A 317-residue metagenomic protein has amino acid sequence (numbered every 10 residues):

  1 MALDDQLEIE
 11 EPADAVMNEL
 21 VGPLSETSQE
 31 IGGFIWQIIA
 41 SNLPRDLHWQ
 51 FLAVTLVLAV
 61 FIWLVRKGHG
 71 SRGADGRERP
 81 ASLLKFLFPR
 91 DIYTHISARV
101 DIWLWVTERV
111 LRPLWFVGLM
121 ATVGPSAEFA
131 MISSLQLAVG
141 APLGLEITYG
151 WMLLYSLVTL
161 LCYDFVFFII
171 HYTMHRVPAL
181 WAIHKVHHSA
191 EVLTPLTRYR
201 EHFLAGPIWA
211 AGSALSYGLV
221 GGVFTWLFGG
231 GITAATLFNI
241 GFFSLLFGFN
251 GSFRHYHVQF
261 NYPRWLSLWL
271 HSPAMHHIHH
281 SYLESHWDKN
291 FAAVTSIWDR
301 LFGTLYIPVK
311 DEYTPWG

Functional and structural regions predicted by a protein language model:
M1-L43: Short, strongly hydrophobic alpha-helical membrane anchors
V16-L24, H69-R90, Y172-H188: Short, charged cytosolic
G22-I39, L84-F86, S134-I147: Interfacial loop/helix-cap signal at membrane boundaries in integral membrane proteins
L24-Q29, K85-I96, W265-L268: Short, membrane-interfacial amphipathic segments enriched in basic
N42-D46, I232-A234: Interfacial loop-to-helix junctions that mark the boundaries of transmembrane helices in multi-pass membrane
D46-L137, Y155-F167: Specific transmembrane helices
L84-K85, R90, P308-G317: Membrane-embedded helix-turn/re-entrant segments that form the catalytic/gating core of multi-pass membrane enzymes
T107-M120, S126-L137, A141-P315: Membrane-embedded catalytic scaffold of the fatty acid hydroxylase/desaturase
